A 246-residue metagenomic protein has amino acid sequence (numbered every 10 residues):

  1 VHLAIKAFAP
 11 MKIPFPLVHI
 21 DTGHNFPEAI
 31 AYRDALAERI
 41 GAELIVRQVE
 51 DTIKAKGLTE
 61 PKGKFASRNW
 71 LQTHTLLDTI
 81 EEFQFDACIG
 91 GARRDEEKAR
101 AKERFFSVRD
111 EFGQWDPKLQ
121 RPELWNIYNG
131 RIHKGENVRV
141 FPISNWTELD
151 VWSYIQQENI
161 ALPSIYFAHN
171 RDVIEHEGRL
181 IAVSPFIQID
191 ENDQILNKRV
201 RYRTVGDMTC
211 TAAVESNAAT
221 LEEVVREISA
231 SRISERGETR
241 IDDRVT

Functional and structural regions predicted by a protein language model:
V1-T246: Nucleotide-activated chemistry modules centered on ATP-dependent adenylation/adenylyltransferase
